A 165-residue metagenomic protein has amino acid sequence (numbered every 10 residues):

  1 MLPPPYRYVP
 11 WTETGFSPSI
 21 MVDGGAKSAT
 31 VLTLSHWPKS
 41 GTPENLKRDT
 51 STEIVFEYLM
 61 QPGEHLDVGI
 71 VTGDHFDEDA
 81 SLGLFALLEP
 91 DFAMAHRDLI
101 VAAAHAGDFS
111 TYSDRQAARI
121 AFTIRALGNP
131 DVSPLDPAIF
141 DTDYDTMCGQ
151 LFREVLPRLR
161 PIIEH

Functional and structural regions predicted by a protein language model:
M1-E164: Replace "Mg2+/Mn2+-dependent" with "divalent metal-dependent
